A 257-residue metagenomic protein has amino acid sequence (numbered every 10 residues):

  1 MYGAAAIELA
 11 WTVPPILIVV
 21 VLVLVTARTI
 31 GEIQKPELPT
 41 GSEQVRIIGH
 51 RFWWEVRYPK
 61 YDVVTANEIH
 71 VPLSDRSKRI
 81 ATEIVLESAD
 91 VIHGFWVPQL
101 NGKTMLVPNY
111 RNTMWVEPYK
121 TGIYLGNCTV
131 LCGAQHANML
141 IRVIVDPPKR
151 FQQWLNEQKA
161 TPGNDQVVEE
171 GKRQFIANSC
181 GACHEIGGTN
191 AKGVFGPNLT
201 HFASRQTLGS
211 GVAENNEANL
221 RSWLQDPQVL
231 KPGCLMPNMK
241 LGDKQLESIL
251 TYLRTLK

Functional and structural regions predicted by a protein language model:
M1-V194, G211-Q225, P232, P237-S248: Non-transmembrane, membrane-proximal soluble domains of secreted or membrane proteins
L256-K257: Short, solvent-exposed mixed-charge patches
